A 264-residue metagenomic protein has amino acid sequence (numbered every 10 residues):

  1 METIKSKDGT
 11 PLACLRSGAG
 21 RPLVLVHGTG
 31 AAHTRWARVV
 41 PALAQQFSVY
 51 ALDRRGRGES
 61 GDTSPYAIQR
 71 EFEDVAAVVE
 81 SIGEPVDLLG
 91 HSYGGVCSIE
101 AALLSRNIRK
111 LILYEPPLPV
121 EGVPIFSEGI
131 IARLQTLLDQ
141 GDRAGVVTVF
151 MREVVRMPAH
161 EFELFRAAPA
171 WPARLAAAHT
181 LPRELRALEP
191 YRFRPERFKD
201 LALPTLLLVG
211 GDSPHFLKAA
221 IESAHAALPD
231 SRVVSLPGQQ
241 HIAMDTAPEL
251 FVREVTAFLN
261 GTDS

Functional and structural regions predicted by a protein language model:
S6-G61, E84: Conserved HGGG/HGGXW glycine-rich cap/lid loop of the alpha/beta-hydrolase fold
L25-G28, S92, G210: Glycine-rich His-Gly loop
R38-P41, Y50-L89, Y93, L250-R253: Active-site loop/oxyanion-hole signature of alpha/beta-hydrolase fold enzymes
D53-G58, P117, P237-Q240: Short beta-to-alpha linker loops that shape the active-site pocket of alpha/beta-hydrolase fold enzymes
I99-D139: Flexible "cap/lid" loop of the alpha/beta hydrolase fold
I125, D142-P182: Conserved alpha/beta-hydrolase catalytic His-Asp/Glu region
A173-A226, R232-S235: Conserved serine/cysteine hydrolase catalytic core
L236-E249: Catalytic histidine-centered segment of alpha/beta-hydrolase-like enzymes
